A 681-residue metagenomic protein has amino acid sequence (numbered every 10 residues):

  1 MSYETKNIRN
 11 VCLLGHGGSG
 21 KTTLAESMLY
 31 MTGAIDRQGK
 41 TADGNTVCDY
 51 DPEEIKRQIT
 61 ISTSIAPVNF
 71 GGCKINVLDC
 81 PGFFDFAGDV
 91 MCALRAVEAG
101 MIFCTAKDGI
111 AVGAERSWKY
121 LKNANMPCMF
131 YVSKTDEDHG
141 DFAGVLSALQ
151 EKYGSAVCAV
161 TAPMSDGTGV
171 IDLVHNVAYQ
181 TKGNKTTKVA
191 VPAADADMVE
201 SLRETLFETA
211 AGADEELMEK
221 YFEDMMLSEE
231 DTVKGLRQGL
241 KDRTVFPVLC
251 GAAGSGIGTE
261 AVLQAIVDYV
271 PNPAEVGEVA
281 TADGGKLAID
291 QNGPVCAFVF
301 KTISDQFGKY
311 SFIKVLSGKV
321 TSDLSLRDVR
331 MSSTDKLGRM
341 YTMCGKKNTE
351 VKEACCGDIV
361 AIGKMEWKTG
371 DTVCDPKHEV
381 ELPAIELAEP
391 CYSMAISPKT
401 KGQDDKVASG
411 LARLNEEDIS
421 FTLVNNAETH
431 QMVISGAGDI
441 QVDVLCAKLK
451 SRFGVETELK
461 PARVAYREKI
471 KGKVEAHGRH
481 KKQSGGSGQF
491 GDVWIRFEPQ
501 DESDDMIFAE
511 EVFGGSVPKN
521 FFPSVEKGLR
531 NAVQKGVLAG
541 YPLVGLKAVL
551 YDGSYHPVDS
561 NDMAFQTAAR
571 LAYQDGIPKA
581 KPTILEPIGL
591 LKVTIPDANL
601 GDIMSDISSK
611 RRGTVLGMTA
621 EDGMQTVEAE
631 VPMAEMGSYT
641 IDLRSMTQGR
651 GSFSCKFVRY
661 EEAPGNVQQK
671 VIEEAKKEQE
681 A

Functional and structural regions predicted by a protein language model:
M1-A681: Structural and coupling elements of P-loop NTPases
